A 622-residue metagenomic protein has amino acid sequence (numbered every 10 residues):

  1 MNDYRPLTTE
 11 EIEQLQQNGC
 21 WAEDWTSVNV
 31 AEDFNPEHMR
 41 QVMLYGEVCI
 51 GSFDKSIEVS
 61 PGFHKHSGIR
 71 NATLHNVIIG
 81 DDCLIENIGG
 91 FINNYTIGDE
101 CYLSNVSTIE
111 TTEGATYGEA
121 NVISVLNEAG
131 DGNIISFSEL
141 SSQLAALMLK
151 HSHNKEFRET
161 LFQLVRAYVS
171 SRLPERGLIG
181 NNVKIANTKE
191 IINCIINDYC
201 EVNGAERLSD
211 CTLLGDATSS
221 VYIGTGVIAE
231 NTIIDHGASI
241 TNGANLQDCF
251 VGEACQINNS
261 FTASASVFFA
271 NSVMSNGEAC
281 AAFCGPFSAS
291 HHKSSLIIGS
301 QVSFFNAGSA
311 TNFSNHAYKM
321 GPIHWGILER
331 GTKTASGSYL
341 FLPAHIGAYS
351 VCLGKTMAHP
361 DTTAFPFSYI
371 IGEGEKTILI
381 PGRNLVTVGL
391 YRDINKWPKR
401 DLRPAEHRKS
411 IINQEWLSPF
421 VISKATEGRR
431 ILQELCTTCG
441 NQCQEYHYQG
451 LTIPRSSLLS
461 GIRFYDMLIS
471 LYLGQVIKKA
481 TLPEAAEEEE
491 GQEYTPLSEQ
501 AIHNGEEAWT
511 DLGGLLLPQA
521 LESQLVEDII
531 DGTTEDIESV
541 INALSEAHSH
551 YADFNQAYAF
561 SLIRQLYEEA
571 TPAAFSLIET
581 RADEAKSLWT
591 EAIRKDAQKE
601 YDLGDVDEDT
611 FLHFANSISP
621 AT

Functional and structural regions predicted by a protein language model:
M1-E10: Intrinsically disordered, low-structural-confidence terminal and linker regions
P6, Q14-A22, V30-F53, I57-I69 (+6 more regions): Glycine-rich hexapeptide-repeat left-handed beta-helix
G68-R70, L74-G80, L84-E159, A186 (+3 more regions): Phosphate-/polyanion-interacting regions in eukaryotic proteins
Q163-I179, I185: A charged, amphipathic alpha-helical module
I179, V183, N187-V202, D210-V221: Core alpha-helical transmembrane segments of integral membrane proteins
E373-T622: Long, compositionally biased intrinsically disordered regions
